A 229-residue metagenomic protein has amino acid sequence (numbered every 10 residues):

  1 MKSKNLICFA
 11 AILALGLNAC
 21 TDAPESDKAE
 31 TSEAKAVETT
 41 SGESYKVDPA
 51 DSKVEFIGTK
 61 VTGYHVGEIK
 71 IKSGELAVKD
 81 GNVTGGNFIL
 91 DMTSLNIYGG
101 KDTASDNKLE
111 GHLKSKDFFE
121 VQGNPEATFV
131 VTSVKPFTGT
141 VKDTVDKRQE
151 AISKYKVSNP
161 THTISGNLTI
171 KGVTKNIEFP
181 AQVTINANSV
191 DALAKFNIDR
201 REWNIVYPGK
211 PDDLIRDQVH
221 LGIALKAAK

Functional and structural regions predicted by a protein language model:
M1-N18: Sec-dependent bacterial lipoprotein signal peptides
C20-K229: Low-complexity, acidic/polar, glycine-enriched regions of mature
